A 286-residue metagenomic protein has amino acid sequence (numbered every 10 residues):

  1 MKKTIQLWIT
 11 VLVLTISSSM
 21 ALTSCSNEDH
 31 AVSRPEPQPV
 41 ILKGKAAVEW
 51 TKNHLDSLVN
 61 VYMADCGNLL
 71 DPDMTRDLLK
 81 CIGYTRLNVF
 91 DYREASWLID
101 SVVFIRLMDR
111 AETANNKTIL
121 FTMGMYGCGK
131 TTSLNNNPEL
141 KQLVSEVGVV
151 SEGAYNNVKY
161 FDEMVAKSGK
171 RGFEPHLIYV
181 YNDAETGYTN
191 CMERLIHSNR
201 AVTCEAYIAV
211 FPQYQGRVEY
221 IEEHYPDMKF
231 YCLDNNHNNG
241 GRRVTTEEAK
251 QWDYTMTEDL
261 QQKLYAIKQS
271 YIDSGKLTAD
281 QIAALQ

Functional and structural regions predicted by a protein language model:
M1-L12: Bacterial N-terminal signal peptides that target proteins for export
A21-S24: C-terminal motif of bacterial Sec signal peptides marking the signal peptidase cleavage site
S26-Q286: Glycine-rich phosphate-binding loop of ATP-dependent small-molecule kinases
